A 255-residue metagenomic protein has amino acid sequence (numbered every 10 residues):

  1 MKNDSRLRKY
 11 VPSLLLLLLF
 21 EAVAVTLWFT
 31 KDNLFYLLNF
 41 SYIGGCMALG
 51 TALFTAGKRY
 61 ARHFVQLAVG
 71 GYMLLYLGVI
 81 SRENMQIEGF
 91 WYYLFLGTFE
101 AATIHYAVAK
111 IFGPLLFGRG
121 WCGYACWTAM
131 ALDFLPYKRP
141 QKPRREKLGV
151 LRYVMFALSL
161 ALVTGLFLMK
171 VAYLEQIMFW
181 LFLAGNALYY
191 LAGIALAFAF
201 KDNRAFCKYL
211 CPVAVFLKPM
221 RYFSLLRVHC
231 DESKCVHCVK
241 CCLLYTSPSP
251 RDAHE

Functional and structural regions predicted by a protein language model:
M1-L243, R251: Non-ligating segments of multi-cofactor redox enzymes
P248-E255: Single conserved hydrophobic/aromatic residue that forms the stacking wall/gate of nucleotide- or nucleobase-binding
